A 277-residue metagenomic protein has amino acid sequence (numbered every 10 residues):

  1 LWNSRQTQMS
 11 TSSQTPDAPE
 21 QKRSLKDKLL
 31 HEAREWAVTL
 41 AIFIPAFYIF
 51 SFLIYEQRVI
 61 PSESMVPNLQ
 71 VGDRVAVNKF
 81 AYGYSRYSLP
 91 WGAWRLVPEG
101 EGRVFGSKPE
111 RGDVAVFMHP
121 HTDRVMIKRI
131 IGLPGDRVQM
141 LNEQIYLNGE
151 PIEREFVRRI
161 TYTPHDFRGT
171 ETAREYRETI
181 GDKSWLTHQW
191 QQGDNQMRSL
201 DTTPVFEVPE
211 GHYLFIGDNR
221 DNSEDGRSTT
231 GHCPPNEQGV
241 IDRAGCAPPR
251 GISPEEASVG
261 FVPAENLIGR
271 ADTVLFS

Functional and structural regions predicted by a protein language model:
W2-Q6, S10-E32, L53-R58, V66-S277: Soluble "head" domains of membrane/secretory-pathway proteins
E35-L53: Hydrophobic membrane-insertion alpha-helices, especially the h-region of bacterial N-terminal signal peptides
